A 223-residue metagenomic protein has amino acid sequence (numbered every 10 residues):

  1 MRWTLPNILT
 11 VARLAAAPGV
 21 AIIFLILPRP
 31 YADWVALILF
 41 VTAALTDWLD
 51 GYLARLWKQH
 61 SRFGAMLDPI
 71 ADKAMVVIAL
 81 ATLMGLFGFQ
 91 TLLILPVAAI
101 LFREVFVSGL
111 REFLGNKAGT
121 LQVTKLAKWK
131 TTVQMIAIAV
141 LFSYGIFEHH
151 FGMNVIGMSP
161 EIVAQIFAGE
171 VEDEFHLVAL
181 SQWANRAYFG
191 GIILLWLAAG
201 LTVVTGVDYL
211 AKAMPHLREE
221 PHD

Functional and structural regions predicted by a protein language model:
M1-R29: Extended, non-globular alpha-helical segments
R2-P6, A16-A17, V35-A44, A118-D223: C-terminal membrane-associated helical module and adjoining short loops/tails
R13-V20, A71-L80, V107-S108, K130-F142: Core segments of transmembrane alpha-helices that mediate helix-helix packing or line hydrophobic substrate/ligand
P18-M66, A79-L101, R186-A199: Membrane-embedded alpha-helical segments that form the functional core of polytopic membrane enzymes, especially those
I23-L27, G85, F113, S143-Y144 (+1 more regions): Helix-loop junctions at the membrane-solvent interface of multi-pass transporters, primarily the C-terminal
Y52-H60, E112-V123: A cytosolic-side transmembrane-helix exit/cap motif
L67-I70, A98-A99, T124-K130: Cytoplasmic-side transmembrane-helix entry/capping segments in multi-pass membrane proteins
